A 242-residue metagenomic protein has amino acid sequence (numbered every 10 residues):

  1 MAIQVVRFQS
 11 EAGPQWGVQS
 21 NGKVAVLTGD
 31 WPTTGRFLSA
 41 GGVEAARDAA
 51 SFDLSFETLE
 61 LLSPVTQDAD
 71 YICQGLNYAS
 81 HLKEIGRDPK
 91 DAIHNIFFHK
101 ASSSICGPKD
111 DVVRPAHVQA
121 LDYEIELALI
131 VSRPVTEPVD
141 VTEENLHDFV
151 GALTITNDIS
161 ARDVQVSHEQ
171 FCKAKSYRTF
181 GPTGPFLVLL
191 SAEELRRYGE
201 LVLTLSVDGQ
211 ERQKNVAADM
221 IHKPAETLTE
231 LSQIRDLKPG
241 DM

Functional and structural regions predicted by a protein language model:
M1-N95: N-terminal non-catalytic cap/leader segment that marks the start of a structured domain
E11-A12, A50, E57-E60, H81 (+1 more regions): Catalytic-pocket segment enriched in acidic/His residues
P89-P108, Y123: Structural signature of FAD isoalloxazine-binding scaffolds in flavoprotein oxidoreductases
A92-H94, Y123-L127, G151, T179 (+1 more regions): A generic structural signal for short beta-strands and their flanking turns/coil linkers
H99-R114, V135-P138, T179-V188: Short catalytic-site patches enriched in acidic/histidine residues that coordinate or position cofactors/metals
G107-V164: Non-heme Fe(II) oxygenase catalytic core, chiefly the N-lobe of the double-stranded beta-helix
